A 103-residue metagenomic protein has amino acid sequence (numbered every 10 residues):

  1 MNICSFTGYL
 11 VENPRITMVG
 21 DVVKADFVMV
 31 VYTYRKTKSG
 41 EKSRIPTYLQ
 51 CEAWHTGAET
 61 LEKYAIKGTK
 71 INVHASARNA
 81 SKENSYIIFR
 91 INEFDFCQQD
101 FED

Functional and structural regions predicted by a protein language model:
M1-D103: Single-stranded nucleic acid-binding surfaces, predominantly the OB-fold ssDNA-binding core
